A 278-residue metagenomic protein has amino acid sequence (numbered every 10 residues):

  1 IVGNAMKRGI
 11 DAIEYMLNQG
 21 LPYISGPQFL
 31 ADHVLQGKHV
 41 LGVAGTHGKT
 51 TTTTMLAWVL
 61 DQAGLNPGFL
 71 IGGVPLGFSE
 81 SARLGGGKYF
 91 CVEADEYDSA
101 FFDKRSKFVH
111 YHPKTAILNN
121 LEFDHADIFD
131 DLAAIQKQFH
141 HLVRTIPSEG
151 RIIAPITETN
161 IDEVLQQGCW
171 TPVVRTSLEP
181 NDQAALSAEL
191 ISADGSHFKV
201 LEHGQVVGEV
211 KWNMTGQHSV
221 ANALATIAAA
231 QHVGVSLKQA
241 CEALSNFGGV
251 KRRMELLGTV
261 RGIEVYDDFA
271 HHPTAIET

Functional and structural regions predicted by a protein language model:
N4-A154, N160-T171, L224: Phosphate-binding loop of NTP-binding sites
F102-D103, I276-T278: Glycine-rich, charged/polar anion/phosphate-binding loops that engage phosphate groups from diverse ligands
F123, F129-K137, G150-R151, E158 (+1 more regions): Adenine nucleotide phosphate-binding catalytic loops in nucleotide-utilizing enzymes
